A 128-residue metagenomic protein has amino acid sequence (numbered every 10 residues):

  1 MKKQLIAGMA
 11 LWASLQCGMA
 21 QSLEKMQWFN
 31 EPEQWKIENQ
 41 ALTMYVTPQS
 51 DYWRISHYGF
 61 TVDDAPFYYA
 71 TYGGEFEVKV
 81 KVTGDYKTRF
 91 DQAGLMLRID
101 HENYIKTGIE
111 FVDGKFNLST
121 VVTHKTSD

Functional and structural regions predicted by a protein language model:
M1-S22: Bacterial Sec-dependent N-terminal signal peptides
Q21-D128: Extracellular glycan-recognition regions
